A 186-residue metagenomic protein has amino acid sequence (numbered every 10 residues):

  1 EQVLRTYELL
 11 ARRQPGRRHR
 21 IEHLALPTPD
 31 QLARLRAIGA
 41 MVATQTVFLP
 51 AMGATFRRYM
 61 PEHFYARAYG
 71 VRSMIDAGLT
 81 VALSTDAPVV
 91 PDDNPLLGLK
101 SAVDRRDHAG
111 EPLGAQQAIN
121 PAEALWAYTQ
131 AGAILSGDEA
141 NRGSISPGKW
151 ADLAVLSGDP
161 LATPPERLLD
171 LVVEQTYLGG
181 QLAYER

Functional and structural regions predicted by a protein language model:
E1-H19, H23-A25, P29-A33, A40 (+4 more regions): His/Asp/Glu-enriched, well-ordered alpha-helical/loop segment that forms or immediately abuts the divalent-metal
